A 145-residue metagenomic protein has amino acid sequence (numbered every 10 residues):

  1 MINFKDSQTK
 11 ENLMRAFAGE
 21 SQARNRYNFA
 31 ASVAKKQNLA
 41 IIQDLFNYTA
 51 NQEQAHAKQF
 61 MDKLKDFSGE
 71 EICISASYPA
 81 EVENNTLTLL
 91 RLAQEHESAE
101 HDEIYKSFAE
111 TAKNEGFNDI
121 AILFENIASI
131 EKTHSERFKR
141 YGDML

Functional and structural regions predicted by a protein language model:
M1-L145: Non-heme di-metal
